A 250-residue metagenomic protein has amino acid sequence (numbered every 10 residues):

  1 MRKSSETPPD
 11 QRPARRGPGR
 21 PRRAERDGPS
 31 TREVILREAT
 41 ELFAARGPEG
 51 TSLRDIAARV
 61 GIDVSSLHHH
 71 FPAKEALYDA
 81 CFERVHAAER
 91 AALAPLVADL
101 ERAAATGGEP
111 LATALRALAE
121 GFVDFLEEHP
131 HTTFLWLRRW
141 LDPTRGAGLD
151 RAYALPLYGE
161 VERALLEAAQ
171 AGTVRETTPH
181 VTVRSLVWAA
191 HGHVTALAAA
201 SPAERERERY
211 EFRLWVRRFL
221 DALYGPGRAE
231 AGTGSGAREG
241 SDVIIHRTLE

Functional and structural regions predicted by a protein language model:
R2-P18, D124, E128, Y158-A171 (+1 more regions): C-terminal peripheral helix-coil segments that are non-catalytic and often amphipathic
T31-V34, E38, L42-A76, A80: Helix-turn-helix
V34, T113, A117, L135 (+3 more regions): Amphipathic alpha-helical interaction segments
P48-E49, R145, V174: Conserved hydrophobic residue
F71, R138-T144: Short helix-capping/turn signature of helix-turn-helix
A80, A94-H129, H180-L186: Hydrophobic alpha-helical connector segments
E83-E89, V97: Short, basic, alpha-helical segments at the C-terminal edge of helix-turn-helix-like DNA-binding modules
R90, A94, T113, E128 (+4 more regions): Amphipathic alpha-helical packing segments from all-alpha helical-bundle domains
